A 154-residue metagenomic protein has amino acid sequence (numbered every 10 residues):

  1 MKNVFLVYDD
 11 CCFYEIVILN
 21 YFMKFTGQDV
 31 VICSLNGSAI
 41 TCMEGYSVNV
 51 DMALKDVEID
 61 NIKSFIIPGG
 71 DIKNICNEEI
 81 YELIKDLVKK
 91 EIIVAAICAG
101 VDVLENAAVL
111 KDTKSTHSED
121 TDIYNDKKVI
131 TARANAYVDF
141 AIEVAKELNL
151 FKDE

Functional and structural regions predicted by a protein language model:
V4-C11, V17, F22-S38, Y46-E154: Active-site-adjacent pocket-lining segments in enzyme domains
M43: ATP/nucleoside-binding phosphotransfer catalytic cores, i.e., glycine-rich phosphate-binding loops
